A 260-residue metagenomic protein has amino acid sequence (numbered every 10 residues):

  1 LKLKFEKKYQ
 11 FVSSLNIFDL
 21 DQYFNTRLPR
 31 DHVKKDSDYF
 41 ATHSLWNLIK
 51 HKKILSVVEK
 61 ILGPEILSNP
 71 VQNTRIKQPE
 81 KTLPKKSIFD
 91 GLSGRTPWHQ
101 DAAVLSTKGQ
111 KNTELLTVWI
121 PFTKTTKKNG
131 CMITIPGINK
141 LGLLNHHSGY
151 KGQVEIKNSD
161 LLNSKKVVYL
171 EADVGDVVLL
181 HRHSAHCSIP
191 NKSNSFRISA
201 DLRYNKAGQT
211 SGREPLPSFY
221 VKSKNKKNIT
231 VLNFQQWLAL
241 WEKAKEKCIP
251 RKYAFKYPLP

Functional and structural regions predicted by a protein language model:
L1-W98, L105: Non-heme Fe(II)-dependent double-stranded beta-helix
F11, L15, S148-G149, V174-L179 (+1 more regions): Non-heme Fe(II)/2-oxoglutarate
F18-D21, F89, G94-D101, G152-N163 (+1 more regions): Short, surface-exposed loop/helix-turn segments at secondary-structure junctions that function as lids/hinges flanking
P64-Q72, G94-T96, E114-I120, G130 (+1 more regions): Generic beta-strand structural signal
T74-K77, A103, T125-K127, N139-K140 (+2 more regions): Short, solvent-exposed loop/turn segments at secondary-structure junctions
K81-T82, K86-S87, G94, W98-Q100 (+4 more regions): A short secondary-structure junction signal
H99, A103-K127, E171-V174, L179 (+1 more regions): Short, conserved beta-strand element in jelly-roll/cupin
L115, T125-A185: Double-stranded beta-helix
